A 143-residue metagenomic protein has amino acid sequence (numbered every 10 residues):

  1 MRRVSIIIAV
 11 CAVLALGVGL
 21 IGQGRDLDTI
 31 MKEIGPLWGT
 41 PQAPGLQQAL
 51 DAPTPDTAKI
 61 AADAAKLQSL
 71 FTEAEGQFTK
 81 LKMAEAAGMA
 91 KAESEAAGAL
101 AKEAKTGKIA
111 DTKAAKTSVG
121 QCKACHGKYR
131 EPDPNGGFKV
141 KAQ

Functional and structural regions predicted by a protein language model:
M1-I8: Bacterial N-terminal signal peptides that target proteins for export
I8-G17: Bacterial N-terminal signal peptides
I21-Q143: Sequence context surrounding c-type heme c attachment/ligation sites in exported
